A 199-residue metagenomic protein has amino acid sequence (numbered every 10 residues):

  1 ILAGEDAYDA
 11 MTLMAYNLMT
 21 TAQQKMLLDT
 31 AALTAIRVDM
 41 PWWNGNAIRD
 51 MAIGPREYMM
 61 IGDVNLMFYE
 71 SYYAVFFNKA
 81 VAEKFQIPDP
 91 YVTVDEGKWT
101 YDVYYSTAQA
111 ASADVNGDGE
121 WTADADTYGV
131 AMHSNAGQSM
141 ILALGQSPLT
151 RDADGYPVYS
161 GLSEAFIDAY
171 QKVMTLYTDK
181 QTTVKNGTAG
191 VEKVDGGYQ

Functional and structural regions predicted by a protein language model:
I1, G97-V103, N186-Q199: Short helix-initiation/N-cap motifs at beta->coil->alpha
I1-A52: Extracytoplasmic "Venus flytrap"/periplasmic binding protein-like
L2, D9-M11, Y16, D124 (+3 more regions): Short, intrinsically disordered, charge-balanced linker/junction segments flanking boundaries in proteins
L2, T12-A15, A22, F85-Q86 (+2 more regions): Sec/Tat-exported extracytoplasmic proteins
D9, I53-Y73, E83, G97-V158: Extracytoplasmic/periplasmic solute-binding protein
N17, M26, Y73, N78 (+3 more regions): Stable alpha-helical elements in mature extracytoplasmic
A80-V94: Aromatic-glycine-rich donor-binding/catalytic loop that engages nucleotide-sugar donors across glycosyltransferases
Y105-A108, S139-K193: Glycine-centered hinge/linker elements that transmit conformational signals in sensory and ligand-binding systems
